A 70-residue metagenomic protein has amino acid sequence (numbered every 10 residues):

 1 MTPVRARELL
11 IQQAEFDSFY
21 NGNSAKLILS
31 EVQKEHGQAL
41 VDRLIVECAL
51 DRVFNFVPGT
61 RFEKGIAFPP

Functional and structural regions predicted by a protein language model:
M1-E31, F62, F68: N-terminal acidic leader/helix
K26-F62: Short, charge-rich amphipathic interface segments used for partner binding and complex assembly
R52-V53, I66-P70: Short alpha-helical linear motifs
